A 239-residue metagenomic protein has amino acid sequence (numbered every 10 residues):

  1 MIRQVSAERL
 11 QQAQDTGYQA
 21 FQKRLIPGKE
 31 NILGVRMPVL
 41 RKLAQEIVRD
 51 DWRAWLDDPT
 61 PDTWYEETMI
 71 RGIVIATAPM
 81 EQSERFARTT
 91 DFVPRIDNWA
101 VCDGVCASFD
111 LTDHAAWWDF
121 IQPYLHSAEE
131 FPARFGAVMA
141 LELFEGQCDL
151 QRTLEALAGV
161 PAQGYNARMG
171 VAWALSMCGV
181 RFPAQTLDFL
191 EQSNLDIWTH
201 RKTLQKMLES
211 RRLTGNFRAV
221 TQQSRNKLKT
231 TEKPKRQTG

Functional and structural regions predicted by a protein language model:
M1-G239: Alpha-helical scaffold domains
